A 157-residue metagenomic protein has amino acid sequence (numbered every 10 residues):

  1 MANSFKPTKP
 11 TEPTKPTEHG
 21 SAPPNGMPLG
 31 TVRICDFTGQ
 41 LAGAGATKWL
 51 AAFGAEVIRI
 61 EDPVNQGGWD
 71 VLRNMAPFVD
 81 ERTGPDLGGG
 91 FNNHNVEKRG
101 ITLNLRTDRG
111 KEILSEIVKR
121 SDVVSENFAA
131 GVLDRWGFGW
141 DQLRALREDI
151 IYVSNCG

Functional and structural regions predicted by a protein language model:
A2-G157: N-terminal helix-loop segment corresponding to the beta1-alpha1 unit of nucleotide/adenylate-binding folds
